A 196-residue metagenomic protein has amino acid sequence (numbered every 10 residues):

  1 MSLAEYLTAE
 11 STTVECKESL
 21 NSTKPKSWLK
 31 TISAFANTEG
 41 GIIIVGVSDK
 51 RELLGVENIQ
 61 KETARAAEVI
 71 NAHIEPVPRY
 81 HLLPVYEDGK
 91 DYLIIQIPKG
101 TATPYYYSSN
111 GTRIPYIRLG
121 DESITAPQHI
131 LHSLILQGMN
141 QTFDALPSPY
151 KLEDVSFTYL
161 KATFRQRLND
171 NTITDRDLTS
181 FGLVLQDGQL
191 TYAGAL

Functional and structural regions predicted by a protein language model:
M1-T103: Polybasic/polar functional segments that serve as interface/processing modules
A9-S11, S48, T112, I173 (+1 more regions): Residue-level signal for pocket-adjacent positions within structured domains
N21, N58-K61, N110-G111, E122 (+2 more regions): Short capping/connector residues at structural and topological boundaries
F35-A36, I42, T63-E75, K99-R113 (+3 more regions): Short, Lys/Arg-enriched charge-dense amphipathic segments
V77-E153: Intrinsically disordered, low-complexity regulatory tails
R118-A195: Active-site helix-to-loop segments that bind/position phosphate- or nucleotide-bearing substrates and donors across
